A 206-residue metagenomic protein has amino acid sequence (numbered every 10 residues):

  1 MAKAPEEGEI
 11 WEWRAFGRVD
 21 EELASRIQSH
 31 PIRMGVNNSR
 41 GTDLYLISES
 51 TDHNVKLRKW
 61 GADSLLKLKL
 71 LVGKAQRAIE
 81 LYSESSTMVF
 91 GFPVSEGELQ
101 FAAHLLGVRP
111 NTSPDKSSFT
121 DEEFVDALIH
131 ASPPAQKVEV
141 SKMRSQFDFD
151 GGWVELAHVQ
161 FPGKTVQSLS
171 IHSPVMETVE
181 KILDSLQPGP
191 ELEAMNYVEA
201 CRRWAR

Functional and structural regions predicted by a protein language model:
M1, F147-Q160: Short amphipathic beta-strand starts and helix->beta connectors
A2-F149, G189-R206: N-terminal strand-loop-strand beta-hairpin
G8, D63, G151, F161-V166 (+1 more regions): Coil-to-beta-strand transition motifs
L65, E96-Q100, E155, K164 (+1 more regions): Residues in flexible loops and secondary-structure boundaries
L66-L68, V166-I171: Short, structured motif recognition centered on aromatic/hydrophobic residues
F161-G163, S170-R206: Mixed-charge, glycine-accented linear interaction segment located at domain edges/termini
